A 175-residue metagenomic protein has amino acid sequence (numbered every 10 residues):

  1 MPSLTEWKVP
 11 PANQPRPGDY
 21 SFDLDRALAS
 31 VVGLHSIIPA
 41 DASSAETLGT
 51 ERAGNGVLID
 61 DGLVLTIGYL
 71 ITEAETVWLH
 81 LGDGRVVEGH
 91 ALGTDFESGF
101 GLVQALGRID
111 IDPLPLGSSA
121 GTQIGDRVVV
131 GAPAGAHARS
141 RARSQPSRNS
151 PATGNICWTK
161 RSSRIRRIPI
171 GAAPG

Functional and structural regions predicted by a protein language model:
M1-S30, T50-E51: N-terminal targeting leaders that route proteins to membranes or the secretory/organellar pathways
K8, P39-D41, A53, L58-R139 (+1 more regions): Conserved active-site neighborhood of the chymotrypsin/trypsin-like protease fold
Q14-G18, A45, P113: N-terminal post-signal-peptidase region of extra-cytosolic proteins
S21-L24, L28-V31, F100, T122 (+1 more regions): Extracytoplasmic/secreted envelope proteins and their assembly/folding machinery, especially bacterial periplasmic
R26-T47: A short, Trp-centered hydrophobic/proline-enriched beta-strand micro-motif
S30, L106-L114, R139-G175: Active-site region of chymotrypsin-like
G33, V57-L58, G175: Cytosolic beta-strand hydrophobic patch enriched in CBS
D41-G49, L92-G99, Q104, S147-S162: Gly/Ser-enriched beta-turn/beta-hairpin loop segments
